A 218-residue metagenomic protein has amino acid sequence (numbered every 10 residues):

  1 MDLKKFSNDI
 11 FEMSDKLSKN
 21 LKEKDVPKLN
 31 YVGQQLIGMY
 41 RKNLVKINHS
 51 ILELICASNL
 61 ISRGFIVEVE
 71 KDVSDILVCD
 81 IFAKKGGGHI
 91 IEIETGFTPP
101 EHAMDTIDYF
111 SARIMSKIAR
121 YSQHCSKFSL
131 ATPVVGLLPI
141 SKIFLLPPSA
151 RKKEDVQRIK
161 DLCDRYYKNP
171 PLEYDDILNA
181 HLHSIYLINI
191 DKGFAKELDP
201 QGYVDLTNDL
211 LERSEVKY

Functional and structural regions predicted by a protein language model:
D2-N30, V135-Y218: Non-catalytic C-terminal interaction segments of nucleic acid-processing enzymes
S14-D72: Acidic-basic catalytic patches of nuclease active cores, encompassing PD-(D/E)XK and other metal-cofactor nuclease
E53, S74-L77, R113-I114: Amphipathic coiled-coil/heptad-repeat helices and related helical stalk/stem segments that mediate oligomerization
F65, K85-G88, Q123-F128: Short glycine/proline-enriched coil/turn segments at helix->beta-strand junctions
E68-D72, V78-D80, K117-I118, E173-Y174: Catalytic micro-motifs at enzyme active sites that drive phosphoryl/nucleotidyl and oxygen chemistry
E68-V69, I90-E92, S129-T132: A structural signal for short, well-ordered beta-strand segments and their strand-loop junctions that often border
D75, C79-P99: Active-site beta-strand-loop-beta-strand hairpin of nuclease catalytic cores that positions key catalytic residues
T95-R158: Catalytic cores of nucleic-acid endonucleases
